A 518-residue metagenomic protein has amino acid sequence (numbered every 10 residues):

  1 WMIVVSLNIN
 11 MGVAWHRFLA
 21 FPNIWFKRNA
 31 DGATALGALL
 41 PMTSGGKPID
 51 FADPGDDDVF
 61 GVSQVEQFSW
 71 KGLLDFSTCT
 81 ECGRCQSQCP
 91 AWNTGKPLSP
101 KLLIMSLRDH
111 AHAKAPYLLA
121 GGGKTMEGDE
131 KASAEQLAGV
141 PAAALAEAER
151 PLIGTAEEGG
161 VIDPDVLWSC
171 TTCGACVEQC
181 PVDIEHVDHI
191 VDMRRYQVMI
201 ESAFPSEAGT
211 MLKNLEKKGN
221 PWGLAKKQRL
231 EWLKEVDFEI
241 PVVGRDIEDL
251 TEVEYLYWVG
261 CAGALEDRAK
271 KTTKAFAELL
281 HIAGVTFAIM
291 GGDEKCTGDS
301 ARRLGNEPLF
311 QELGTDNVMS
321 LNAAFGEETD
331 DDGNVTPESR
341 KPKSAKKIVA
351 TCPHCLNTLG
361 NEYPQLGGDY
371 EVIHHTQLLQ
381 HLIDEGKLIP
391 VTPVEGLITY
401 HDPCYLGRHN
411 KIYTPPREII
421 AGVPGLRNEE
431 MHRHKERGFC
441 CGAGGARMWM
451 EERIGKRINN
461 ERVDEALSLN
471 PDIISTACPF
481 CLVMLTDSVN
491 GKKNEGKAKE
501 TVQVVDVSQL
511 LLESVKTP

Functional and structural regions predicted by a protein language model:
W1-V62, K101, M105: Membrane-embedded alpha-helical bundles of multi-pass integral membrane proteins
H16, T80-G83, S87, K101 (+13 more regions): Feature representing long, continuous alpha-helical segments
A38-N93: Acidic, Ser/Thr-rich low-complexity segments on the non-lumenal side of membrane proteins
Q67-F76, L98-L102, A111-T358, E362-Y363 (+2 more regions): Iron-sulfur-cluster electron-transfer modules
G95-A113, A120-K124, P416-P424, H434-R437: Active/binding-pocket-proximal capping segment
V259-E371, Y405-P518: Cofactor-cradling patches in redox/metallo enzymes
L382-T399, P403-G422: Proteins enriched for Cys/Gly/acidic motifs involved in redox and nucleic-acid/cofactor modification
